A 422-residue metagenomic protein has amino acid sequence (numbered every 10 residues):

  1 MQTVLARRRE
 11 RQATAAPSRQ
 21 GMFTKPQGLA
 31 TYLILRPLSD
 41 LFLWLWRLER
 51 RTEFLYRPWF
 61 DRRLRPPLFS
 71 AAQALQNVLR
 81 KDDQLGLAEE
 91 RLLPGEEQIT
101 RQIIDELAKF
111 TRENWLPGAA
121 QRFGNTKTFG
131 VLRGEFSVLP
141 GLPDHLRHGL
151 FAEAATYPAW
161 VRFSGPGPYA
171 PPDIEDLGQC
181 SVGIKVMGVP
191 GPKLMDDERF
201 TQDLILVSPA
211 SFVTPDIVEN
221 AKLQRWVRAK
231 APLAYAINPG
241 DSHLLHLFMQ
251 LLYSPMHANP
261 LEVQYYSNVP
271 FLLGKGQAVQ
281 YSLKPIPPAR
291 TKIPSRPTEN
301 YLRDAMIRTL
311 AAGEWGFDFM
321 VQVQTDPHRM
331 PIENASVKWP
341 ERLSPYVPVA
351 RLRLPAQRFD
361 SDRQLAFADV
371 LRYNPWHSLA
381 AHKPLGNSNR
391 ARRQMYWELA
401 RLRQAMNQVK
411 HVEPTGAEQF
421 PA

Functional and structural regions predicted by a protein language model:
Q2-A422: Active-site-adjacent core segments of small-molecule enzymes
